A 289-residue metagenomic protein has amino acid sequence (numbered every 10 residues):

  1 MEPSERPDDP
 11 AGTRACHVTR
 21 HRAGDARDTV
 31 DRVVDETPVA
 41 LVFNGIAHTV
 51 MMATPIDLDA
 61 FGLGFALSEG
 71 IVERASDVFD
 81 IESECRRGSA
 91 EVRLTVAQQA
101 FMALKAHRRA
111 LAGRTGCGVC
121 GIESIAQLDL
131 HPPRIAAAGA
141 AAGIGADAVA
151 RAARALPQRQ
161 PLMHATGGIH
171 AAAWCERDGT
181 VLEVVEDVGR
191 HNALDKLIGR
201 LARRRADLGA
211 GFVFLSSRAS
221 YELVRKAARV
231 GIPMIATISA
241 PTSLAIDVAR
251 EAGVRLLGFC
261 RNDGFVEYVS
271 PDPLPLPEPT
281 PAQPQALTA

Functional and structural regions predicted by a protein language model:
M1-A172, E176-V184: Intrinsically disordered, low-complexity regions enriched in acidic/Ser/Thr/Pro/Gln residues
S68-G70, V78-D80, S89, C120-S124 (+4 more regions): Short, surface-exposed, polar/charged, turn-prone segments marking secondary-structure boundaries
V96-R108, V184-H191, R229-S239, Q283-P284: Short, Lys/Arg-enriched charge-dense amphipathic segments
A137-G143, P277-Q285: Intrinsically disordered, low-complexity coil segments
Q158, L162-S217: Glycine- and Gly-Pro-enriched alpha-helical subdomains that act as flexible, kink-prone "lid/hinge" or packing modules
H191-T280: Feature captures the catalytic cores and cofactor-binding loops of soluble hydro-lyases/lyases that act on carboxylate
L287-A289: Active-site/ligand-binding-proximal alpha/beta "capping" segment
